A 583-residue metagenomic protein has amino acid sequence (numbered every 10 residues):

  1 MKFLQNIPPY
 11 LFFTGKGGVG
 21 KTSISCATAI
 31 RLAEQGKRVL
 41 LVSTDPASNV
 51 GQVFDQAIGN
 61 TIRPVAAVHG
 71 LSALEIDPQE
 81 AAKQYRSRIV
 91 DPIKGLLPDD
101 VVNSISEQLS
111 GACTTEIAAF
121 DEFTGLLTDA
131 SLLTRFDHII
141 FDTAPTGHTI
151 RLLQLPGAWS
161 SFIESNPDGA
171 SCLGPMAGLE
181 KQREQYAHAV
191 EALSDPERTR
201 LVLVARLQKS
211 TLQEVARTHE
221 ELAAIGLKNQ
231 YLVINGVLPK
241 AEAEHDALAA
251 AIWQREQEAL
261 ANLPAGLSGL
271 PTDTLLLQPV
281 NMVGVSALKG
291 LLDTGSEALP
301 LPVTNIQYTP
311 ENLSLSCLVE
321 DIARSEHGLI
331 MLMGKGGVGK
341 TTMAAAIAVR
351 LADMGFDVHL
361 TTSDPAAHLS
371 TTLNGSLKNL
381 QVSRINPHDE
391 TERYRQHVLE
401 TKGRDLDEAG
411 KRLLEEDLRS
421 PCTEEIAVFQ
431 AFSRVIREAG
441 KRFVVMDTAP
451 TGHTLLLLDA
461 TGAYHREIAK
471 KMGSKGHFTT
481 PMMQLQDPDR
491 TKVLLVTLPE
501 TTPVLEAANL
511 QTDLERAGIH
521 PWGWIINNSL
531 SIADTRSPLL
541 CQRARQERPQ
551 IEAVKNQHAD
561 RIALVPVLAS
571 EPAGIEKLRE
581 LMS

Functional and structural regions predicted by a protein language model:
M1-Q5, A57, V190-I330, Q486-T491 (+1 more regions): C-terminal lobe/tail of nucleotide-utilizing enzymes
F12-F13, T28-L32, L41-P46, V50 (+13 more regions): Short, structured motif recognition centered on aromatic/hydrophobic residues
F12-T14, V19-E75, T143, L153-G157 (+2 more regions): Walker A/P-loop NTP-binding active-site region of P-loop NTPases, recognizing the glycine-rich GxxxxGKT/S
T28, N49, V53, E122 (+10 more regions): Alpha-helical scaffold elements adjacent to nucleotide-binding pockets in ATP/GTP-utilizing enzyme cores
L32-Q35, V65-A67, D129-T134, L193-E197 (+6 more regions): Conserved catalytic network of the ASCE P-loop NTPase/AAA+ motor domain
S48-T114, A367-R419: P-loop NTPase motor core
K94-V204, Q208, Q213-R217, D405-T502 (+1 more regions): Phosphate/Mg2+-binding loops and adjacent switch elements in nucleotide/diphosphate-handling enzyme cores
E116, E122-L126, I306, P310-E311 (+4 more regions): Charge-patterned, long linear interaction tracts outside catalytic cores
